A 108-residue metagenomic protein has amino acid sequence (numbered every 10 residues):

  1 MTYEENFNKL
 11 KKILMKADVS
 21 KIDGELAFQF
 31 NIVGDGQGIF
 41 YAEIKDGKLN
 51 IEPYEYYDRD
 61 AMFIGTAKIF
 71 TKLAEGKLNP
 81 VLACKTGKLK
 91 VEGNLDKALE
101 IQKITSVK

Functional and structural regions predicted by a protein language model:
M1-K108: Feature captures hydrophobic
